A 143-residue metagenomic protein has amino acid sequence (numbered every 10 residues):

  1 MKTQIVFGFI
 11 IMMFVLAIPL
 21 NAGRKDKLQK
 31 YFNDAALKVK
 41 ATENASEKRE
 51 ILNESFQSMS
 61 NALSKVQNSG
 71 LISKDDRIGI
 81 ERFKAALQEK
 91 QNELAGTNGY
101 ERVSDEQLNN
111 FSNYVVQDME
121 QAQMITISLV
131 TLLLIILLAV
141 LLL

Functional and structural regions predicted by a protein language model:
M1-K27: Bacterial Sec-dependent N-terminal signal peptides
K2-T3, Q121, L143: Alpha-helical transmembrane segments and their membrane-interface anchoring/capping motifs
F7, N109, T131-I135: A generic structural micro-environment signature that highlights single residues at secondary-structure boundaries
F14, A36, K40-E43, Q67 (+3 more regions): Generic secondary-structure transition motif, activating predominantly at the C-termini of alpha-helices
P19-I72: N-terminal leader/propeptide segments of preproteins
K74-V130: Membrane-proximal, non-transmembrane alpha-helical segments
T126-L143: C-terminal single-pass membrane-anchor helix
